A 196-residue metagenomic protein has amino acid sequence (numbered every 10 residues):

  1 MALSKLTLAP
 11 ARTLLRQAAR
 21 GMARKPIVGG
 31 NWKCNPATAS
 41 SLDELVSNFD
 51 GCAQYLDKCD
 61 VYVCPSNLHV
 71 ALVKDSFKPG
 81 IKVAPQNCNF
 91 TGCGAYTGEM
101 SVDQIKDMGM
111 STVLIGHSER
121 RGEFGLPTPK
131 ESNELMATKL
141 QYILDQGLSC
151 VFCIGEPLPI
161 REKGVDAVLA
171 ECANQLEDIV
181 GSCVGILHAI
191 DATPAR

Functional and structural regions predicted by a protein language model:
M1-A11: PEST-like, low-complexity acidic/proline-rich intrinsically disordered segments, predominantly at protein N-termini
P10-R196: Active-site loop-to-helix "anion-binding N-cap" substructures in soluble metabolic enzymes
